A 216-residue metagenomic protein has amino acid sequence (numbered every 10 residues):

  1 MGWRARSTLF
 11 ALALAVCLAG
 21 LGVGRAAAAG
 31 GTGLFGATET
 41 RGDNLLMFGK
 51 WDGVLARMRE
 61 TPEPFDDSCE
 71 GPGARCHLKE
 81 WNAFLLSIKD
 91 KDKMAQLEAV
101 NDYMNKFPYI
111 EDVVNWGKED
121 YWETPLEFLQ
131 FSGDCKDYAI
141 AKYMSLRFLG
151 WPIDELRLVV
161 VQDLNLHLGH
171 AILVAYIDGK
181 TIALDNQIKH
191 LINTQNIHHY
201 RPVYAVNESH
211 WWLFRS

Functional and structural regions predicted by a protein language model:
M1-L12: Bacterial N-terminal signal peptides that target proteins for export
G2, G22-S216: A structural boundary/capping signal
A11-G20: Bacterial N-terminal signal peptides
